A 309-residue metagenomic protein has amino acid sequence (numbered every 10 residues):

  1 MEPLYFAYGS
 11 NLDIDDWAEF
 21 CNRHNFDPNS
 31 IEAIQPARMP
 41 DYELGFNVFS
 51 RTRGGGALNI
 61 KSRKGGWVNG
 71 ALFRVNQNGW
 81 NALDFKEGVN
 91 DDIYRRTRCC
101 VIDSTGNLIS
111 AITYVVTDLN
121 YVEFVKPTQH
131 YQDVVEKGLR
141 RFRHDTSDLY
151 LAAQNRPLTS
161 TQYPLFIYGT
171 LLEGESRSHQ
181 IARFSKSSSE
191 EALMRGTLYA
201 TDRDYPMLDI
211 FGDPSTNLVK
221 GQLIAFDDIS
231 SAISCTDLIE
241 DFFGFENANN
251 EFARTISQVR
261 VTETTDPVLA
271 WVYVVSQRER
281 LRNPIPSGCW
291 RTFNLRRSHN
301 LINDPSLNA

Functional and structural regions predicted by a protein language model:
M1-A309: Glycine-aromatic micro-motifs
